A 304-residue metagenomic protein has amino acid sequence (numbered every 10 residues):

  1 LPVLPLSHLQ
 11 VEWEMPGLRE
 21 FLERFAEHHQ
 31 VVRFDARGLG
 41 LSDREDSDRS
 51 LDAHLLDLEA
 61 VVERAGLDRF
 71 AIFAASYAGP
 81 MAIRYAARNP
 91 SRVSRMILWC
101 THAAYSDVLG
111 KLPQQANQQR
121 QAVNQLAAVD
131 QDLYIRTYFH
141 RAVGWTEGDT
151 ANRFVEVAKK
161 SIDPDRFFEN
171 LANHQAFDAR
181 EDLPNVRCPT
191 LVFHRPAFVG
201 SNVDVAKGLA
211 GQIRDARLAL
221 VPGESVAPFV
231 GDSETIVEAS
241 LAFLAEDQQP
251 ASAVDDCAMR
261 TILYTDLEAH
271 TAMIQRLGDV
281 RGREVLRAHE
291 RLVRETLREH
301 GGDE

Functional and structural regions predicted by a protein language model:
L1-L41: Conserved HGGG/HGGXW glycine-rich cap/lid loop of the alpha/beta-hydrolase fold
D52-F70: Conserved acidic catalytic loop of the alpha/beta-hydrolase fold
A74-A78, A82: Gly/Ala-rich beta-loop-alpha elbow adjacent to hydrolase catalytic centers
I83, A87, V93-L126: Flexible "cap/lid" loop of the alpha/beta hydrolase fold
A128-F177, E181-D182: Conserved alpha/beta-hydrolase catalytic His-Asp/Glu region
V186, V192-H194: Short beta-strand/loop motif that positions the catalytic acidic residue of the alpha/beta-hydrolase fold
A216-D256: Catalytic active-site module of serine/aspartate enzymes centered on a nucleophile-bearing elbow/loop
A251-E304: Catalytic NTP-binding/metal-coordinating core of nucleotidyl cyclase/transferase enzymes
